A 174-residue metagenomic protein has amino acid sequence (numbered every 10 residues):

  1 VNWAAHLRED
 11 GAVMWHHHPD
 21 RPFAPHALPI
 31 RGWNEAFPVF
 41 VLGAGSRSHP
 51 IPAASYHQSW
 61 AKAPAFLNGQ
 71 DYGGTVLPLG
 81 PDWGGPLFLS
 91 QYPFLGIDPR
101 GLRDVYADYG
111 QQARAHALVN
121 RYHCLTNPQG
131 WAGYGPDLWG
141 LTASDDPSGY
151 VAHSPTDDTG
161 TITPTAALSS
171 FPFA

Functional and structural regions predicted by a protein language model:
V1-A174: Ser/Thr/Asn(+Pro)-rich, low-complexity disordered segments
